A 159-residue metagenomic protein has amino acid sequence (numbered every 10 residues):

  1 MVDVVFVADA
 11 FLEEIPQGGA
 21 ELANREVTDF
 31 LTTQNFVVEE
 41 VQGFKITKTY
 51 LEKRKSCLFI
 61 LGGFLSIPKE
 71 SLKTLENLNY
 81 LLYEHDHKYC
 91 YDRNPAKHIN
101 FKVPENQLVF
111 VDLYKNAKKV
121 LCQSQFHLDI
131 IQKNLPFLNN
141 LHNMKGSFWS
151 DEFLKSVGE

Functional and structural regions predicted by a protein language model:
M1-S66: N-terminal pre-catalytic "stem/leader" segment of glycosyltransferase-like enzymes
Q17-A20, D92-A96, N134, L154-G158: Short aromatic-enriched loop/helix-cap "lid" or pocket-rim segments at secondary-structure transitions that line
L65-S66, K88, F126-L128: Alpha-helix capping/helix-boundary segments
L72-L78, V111-N116: Short, conserved loop/helix-junction motifs that constitute active-site signature segments in enzyme catalytic cores
E84-N100: A short, histidine- and acid-enriched strand-loop-helix "catalytic/donor-clamping" loop that lines the nucleotide-sugar
I99-V120: Membrane-proximal helix-turn-helix segments that form the acceptor-binding/catalytic region of lipid-linked
N116-G158: Donor nucleotide-sugar binding/catalytic pocket of nucleotide-sugar-dependent glycosyltransferases
